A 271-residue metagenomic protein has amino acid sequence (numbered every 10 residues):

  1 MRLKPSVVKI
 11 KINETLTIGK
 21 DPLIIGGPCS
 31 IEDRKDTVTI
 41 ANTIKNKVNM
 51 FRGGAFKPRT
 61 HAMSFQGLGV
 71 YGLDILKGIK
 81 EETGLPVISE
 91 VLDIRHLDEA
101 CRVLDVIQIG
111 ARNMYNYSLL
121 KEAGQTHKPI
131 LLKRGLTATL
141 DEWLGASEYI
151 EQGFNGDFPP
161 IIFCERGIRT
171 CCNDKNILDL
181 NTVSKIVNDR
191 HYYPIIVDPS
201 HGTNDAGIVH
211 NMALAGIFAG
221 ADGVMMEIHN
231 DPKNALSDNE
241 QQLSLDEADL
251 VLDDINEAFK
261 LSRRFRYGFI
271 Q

Functional and structural regions predicted by a protein language model:
M1-I25, S262-F269: N-terminal amphipathic alpha-helix/helix-capping segment at the start of soluble metabolic enzymes
T17, T126-I228: Catalytic alpha/beta core domains of metabolic enzymes, predominantly
P22-T39, A62-G67, P86-E90, G110-R112 (+2 more regions): Active-site mouth loops of central-metabolism enzymes
L23-G27, N49-G53, V87-S89, I107-I109 (+4 more regions): Hydrophobic faces of well-ordered beta-strands that scaffold small-molecule active sites in alpha/beta enzyme cores
T37-K45, I109, Y117-A123, D205-P232 (+1 more regions): A short alpha/beta connector and helix-capping loop motif
R52-V70, N230-E240: Glycine-rich, proline-tolerant flexible connector loops at the mouths of alpha/beta enzymes
F65-S89, A123-P129, N181-I195, Q241-F265: Alpha-helix-loop-beta-strand connector modules within alpha/beta enzyme cores
Q66-L68, G84-R95, D105-L120, P129-L140 (+2 more regions): Catalytic beta/alpha-barrel core
